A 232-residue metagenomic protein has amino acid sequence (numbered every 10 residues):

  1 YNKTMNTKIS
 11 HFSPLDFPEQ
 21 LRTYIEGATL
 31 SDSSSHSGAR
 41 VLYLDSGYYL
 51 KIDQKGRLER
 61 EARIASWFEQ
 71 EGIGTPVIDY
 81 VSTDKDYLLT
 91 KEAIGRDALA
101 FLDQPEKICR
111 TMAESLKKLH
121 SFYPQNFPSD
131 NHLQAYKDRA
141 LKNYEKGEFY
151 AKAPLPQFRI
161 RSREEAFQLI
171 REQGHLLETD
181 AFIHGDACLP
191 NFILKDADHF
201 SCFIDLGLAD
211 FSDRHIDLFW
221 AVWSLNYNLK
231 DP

Functional and structural regions predicted by a protein language model:
Y1-T4: Short, Lys/Arg-enriched N-terminal segments with co-localized hydrophobic residues within the first ~10-30 amino acids
F12-R22, K118-G185: An alpha-helical support segment within catalytic cores of ATP-dependent transferases
Y24-D32: Conserved N-terminal boundary motif of the eukaryotic protein kinase catalytic domain
S31-S129, H175, K195: ATP-binding pocket architecture of kinase catalytic cores
E106-C109, I160-E164, H215: Short, structured helix-loop boundary elements
L176, D180-F182, K195-P232: Active-site Asp-x-Gly
P190-L194: Hydrophobic residue at the +6 position relative to the catalytic HRD Asp in the kinase catalytic loop
